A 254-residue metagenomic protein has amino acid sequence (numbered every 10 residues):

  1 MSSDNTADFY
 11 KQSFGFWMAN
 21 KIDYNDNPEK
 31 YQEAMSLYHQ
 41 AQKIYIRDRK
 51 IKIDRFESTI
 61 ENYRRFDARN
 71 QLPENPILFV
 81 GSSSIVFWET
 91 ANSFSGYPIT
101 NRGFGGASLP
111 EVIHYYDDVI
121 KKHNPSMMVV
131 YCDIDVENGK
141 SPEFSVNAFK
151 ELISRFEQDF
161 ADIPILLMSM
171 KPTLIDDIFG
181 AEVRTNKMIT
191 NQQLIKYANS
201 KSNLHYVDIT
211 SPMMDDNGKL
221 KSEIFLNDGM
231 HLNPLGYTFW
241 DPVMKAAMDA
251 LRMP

Functional and structural regions predicted by a protein language model:
M1-P76, T90, S95: N-terminal secretory targeting modules
R49-P110, G229-P234, T238-F239, D249-A250: Mobile, glycine- and charge-enriched loop segments and immediately flanking short secondary-structure elements within
N70-P73, S93, K121-K122, D159 (+1 more regions): Extracellular/periplasmic catalytic domains that process cell-envelope and extracellular macromolecules
V80, I85-S93, P98-T100, P110-N147 (+1 more regions): Oxyanion-hole/transition-state-stabilizing segment in secreted/luminal serine hydrolases and related acyltransferases
E143-L152, V183-N191: Charged helix-capping and loop-helix junction motifs
F160-P164: A short helix->loop->beta-strand "cap" motif at the edges of active sites that frequently abuts
P172-P254: Catalytic His-Asp segment of secreted/periplasmic serine-dependent ester chemistry enzymes
